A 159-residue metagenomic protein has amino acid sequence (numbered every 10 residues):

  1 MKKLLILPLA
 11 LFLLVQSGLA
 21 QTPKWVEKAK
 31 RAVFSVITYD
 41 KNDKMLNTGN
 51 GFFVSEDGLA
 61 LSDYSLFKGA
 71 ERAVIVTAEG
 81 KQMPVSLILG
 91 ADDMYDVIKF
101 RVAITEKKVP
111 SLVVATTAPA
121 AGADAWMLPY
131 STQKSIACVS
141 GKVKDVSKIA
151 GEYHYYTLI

Functional and structural regions predicted by a protein language model:
L4-V15: Sec-dependent N-terminal signal peptides
V15-Q16, V76: Residues in and immediately flanking transmembrane alpha helices
L19-F53, L59-D63, R72, V97 (+1 more regions): N-terminal activation segment of mature serine protease catalytic domains
A29-D40, A103-S111, S135-I159: Active-site region of chymotrypsin-like
A32, N50-F52, P84-L87, C138-K142: Residues located in well-ordered beta-strands
S55-A137, E152-Y155: Conserved active-site neighborhood of the chymotrypsin/trypsin-like protease fold
